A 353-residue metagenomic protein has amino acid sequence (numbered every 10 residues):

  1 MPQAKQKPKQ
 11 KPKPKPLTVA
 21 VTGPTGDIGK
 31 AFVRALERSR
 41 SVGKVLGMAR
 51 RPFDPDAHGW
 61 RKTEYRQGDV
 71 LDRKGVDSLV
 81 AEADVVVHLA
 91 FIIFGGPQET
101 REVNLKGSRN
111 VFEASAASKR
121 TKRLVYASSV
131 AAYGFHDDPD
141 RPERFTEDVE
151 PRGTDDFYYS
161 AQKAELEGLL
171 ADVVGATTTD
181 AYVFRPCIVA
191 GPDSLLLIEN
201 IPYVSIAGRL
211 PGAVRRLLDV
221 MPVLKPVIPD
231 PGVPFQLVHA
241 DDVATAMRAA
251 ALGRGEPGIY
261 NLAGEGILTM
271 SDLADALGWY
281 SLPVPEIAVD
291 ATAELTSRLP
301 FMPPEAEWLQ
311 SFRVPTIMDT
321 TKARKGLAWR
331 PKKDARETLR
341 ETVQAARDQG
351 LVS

Functional and structural regions predicted by a protein language model:
P16-R38: N-terminal Rossmann NAD(P)H-binding glycine-rich loop of SDR-like oxidoreductase domains
D27-K30, L105, A164: Residues forming the Rossmann-fold NAD(P)(H) cofactor-binding site
G47-P52, V70: N-terminal Rossmann-fold cofactor-binding loop
T63-K106, N110, G134-F135: NAD(P)H-binding glycine-rich loop region in Rossmannoid oxidoreductase-like domains and their noncatalytic homologs
K106, N110-Y159, Y182: Conserved Rossmann-fold NAD(P)-dependent oxidoreductase catalytic core, especially the SDR/UDP-sugar
D155-R185: Active-site Tyr-X1-5-Lys
V174, T178-P234: NAD(P)-dependent short-chain dehydrogenase/reductase
P234, V243-P304, T320, R336 (+2 more regions): Mid/C-terminal beta-alpha module of Rossmann-like enzyme folds, strongest in SDR-family dehydrogenases/epimerases
